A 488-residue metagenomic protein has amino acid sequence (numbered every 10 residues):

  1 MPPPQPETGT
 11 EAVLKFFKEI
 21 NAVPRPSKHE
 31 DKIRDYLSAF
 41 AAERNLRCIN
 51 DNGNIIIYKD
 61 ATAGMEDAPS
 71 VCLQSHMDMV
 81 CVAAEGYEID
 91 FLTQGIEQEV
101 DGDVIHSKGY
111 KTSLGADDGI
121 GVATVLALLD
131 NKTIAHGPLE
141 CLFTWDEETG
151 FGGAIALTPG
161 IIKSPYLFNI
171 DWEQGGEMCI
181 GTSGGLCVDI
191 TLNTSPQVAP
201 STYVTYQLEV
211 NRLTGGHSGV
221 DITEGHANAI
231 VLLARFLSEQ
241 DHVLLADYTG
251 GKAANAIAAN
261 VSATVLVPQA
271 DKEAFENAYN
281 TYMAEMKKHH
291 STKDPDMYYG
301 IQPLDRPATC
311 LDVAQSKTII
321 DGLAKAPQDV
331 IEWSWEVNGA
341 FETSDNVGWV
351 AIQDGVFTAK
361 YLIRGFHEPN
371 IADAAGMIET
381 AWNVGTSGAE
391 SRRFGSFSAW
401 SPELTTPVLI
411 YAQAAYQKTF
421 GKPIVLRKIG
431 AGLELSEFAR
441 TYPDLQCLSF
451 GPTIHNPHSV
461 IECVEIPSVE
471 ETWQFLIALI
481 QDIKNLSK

Functional and structural regions predicted by a protein language model:
P3-V104: Acidic/His- and Gly-rich active-site-bordering loop/insert found across diverse amide/peptide-bond hydrolases
V13, W335, E342-T358, L362 (+1 more regions): Zn-dependent metallopeptidase/amidohydrolase metal-coordination segment
R25, G160, G225-Q240, Q269-K272 (+6 more regions): His/Asp/Glu-rich mid-to-C-terminal helical/loop segments that flank catalytic regions of hydrolases
M65-F143, E147-P165, T205, K325-S334 (+2 more regions): Active-site metal-coordination/substrate-binding segment of hydrolases, especially metallo-dependent peptidases
M77-M79, K111, L142-F151, D171-G175 (+3 more regions): Acidic, glycine-rich active-site loops and adjacent beta-strand->loop/helix elements that engage anionic groups
E97, G102-H106, Y110, E148-T149 (+1 more regions): Midchain, well-structured core segments that form catalytic/ion-binding scaffolds
H226-Y248, S401-L445: Active-site-adjacent substrate-binding region of metalloamidase/peptidase-like peptide-processing proteins
A340-A431: Substrate-recognition/cap regions that form aromatic- and gly/pro-loop-enriched pockets for small-molecule ligands
